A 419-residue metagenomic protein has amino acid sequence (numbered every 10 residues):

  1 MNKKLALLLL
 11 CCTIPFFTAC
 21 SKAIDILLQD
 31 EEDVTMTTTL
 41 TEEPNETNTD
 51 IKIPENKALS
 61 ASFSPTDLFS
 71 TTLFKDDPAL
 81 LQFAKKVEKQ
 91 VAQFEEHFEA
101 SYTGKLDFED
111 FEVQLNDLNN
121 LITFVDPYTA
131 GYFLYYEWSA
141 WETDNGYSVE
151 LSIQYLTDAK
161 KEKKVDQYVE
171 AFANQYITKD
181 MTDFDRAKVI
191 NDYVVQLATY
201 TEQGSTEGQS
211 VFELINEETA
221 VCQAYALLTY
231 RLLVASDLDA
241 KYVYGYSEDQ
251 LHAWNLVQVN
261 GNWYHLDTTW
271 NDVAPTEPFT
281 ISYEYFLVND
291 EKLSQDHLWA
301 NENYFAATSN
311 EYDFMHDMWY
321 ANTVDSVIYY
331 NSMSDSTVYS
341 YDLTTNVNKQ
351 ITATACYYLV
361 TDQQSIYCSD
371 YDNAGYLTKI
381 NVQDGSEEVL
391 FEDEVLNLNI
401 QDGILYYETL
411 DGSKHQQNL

Functional and structural regions predicted by a protein language model:
M1-L5: Positively charged n-region of N-terminal signal peptides that target proteins for export
L10-I14: Hydrophobic helical h-region of N-terminal Sec-dependent signal peptides in bacterial secretory/periplasmic proteins
F16-A19: C-terminal motif of bacterial Sec signal peptides marking the signal peptidase cleavage site
S21-M181, Q295-L419: N-terminal accessory/pre-domain segments preceding catalytic cores
T157-L214: Secondary-structure boundary elements
T201-G208, T219, A240-Q250: Catalytic cysteine-centered active-site loop
V211-Y225: A short, highly charged nucleic-acid-interacting micro-segment common to nuclease and nuclease-linked defense proteins
A224-E291: Hydrophobic/aromatic-rich core segments of domains that either
